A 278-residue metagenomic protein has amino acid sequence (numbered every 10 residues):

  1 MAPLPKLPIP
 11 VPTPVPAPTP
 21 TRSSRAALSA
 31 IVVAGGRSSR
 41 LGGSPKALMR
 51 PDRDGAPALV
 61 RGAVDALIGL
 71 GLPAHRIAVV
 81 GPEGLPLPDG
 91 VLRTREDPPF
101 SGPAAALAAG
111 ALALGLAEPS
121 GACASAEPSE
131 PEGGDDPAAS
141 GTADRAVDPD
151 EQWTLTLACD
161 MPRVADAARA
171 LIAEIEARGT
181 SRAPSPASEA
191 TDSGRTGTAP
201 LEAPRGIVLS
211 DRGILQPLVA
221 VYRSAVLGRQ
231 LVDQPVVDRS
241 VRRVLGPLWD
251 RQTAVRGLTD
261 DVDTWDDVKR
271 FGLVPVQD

Functional and structural regions predicted by a protein language model:
M1-V11: N-terminal acidic, proline/glycine-rich, low-complexity intrinsically disordered segments
P3, R22-D238, G246-L258, W265-D267 (+1 more regions): Nucleotide and nucleotide-moiety/phosphate-recognizing core
I9-V11, V15, V147: Short hydrophobic transmembrane-like helices used for membrane targeting/insertion
T13-V15, T19, E130: N-terminal regions of proteins, emphasizing targeting and processing segments when present
